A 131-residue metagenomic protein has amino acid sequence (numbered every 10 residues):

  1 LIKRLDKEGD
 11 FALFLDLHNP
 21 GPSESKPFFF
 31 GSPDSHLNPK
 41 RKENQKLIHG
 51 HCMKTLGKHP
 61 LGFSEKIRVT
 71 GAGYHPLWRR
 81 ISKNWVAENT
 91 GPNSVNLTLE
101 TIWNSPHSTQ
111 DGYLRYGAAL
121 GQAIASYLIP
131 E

Functional and structural regions predicted by a protein language model:
L1-E131: Structured catalytic-domain cores with a bias toward divalent-metal coordination
